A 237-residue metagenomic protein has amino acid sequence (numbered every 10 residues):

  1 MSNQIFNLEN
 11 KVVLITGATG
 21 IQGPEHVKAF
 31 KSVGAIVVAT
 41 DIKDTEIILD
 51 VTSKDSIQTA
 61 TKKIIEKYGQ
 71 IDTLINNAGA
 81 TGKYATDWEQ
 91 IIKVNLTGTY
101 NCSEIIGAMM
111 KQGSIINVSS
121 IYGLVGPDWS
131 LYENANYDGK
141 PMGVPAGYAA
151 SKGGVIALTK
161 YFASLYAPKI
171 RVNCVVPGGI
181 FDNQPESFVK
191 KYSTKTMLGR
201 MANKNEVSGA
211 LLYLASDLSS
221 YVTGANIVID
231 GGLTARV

Functional and structural regions predicted by a protein language model:
S2-Q4, S130, N134-A135, L212 (+1 more regions): Short C-terminal tail/terminal secondary-structure segment of NAD(P)H-dependent dehydrogenase/reductase domains
I5-V37: Canonical Rossmann dinucleotide-binding motif of NAD(H)/NADP(H)-dependent dehydrogenases/reductases, specifically
K62, V94-G113, S119-G126, K160-P168 (+1 more regions): Amphipathic alpha-helical dimer-interface segment in Rossmann-like NAD(P)H-dependent oxidoreductases
N77-G82, G232: Conserved NAD(P)H cofactor-binding loop of Rossmann-fold oxidoreductase domains
A80-Y84, I116-A167, I180: Catalytic loop of short-chain dehydrogenase/reductase
T86-N101, I116, Y148-S151, V155 (+1 more regions): Catalytic Tyr-X3-Lys loop
A167-R171, V222-G224: Short, small/polar-rich loop/turn modules that mediate ligand/substrate recognition or access, typified
T196-V207, L218: A conserved structural motif in NAD(P)-dependent oxidoreductases
